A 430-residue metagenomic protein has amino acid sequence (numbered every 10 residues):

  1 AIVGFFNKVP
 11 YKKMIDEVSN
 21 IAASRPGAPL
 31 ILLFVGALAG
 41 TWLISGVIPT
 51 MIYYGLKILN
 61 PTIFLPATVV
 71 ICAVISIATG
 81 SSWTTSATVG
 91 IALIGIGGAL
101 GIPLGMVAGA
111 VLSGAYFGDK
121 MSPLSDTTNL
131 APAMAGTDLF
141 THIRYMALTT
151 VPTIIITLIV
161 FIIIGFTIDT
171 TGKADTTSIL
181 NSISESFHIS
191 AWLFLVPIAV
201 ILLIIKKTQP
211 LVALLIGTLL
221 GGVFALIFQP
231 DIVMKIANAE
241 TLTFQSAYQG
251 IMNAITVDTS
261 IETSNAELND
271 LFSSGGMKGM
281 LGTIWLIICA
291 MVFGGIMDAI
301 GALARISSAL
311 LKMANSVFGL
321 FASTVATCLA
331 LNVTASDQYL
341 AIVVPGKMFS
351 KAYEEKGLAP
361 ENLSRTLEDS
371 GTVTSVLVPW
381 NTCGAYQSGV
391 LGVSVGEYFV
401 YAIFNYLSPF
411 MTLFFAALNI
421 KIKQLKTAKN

Functional and structural regions predicted by a protein language model:
A1-F5, L32-G40, V69-S76, P152-G165 (+6 more regions): Hydrophobic core segments of alpha-helical transmembrane domains in multi-pass membrane transport and ion-translocation
A1-K12, L33-G46, I163-I168, I205-T208 (+2 more regions): Structural signal for alpha-helical transmembrane segments and their membrane-water exit/capping regions in multi-pass
N7-G98, T256-S350: Membrane-embedded alpha-helical segments and adjacent helix-loop junctions characteristic of multi-pass solute
N7-Y11, N20-S24, G101-G105, L130-I143 (+5 more regions): Juxtamembrane helix-boundary/capping and inter-helix hinge elements in multi-pass membrane proteins
I21-A28, H142-I154, G217-T218: Junctions where cytoplasmic loops transition into the N-terminal start of transmembrane alpha-helices in multi-pass
P49-I63, G101-V107, G165-I189, F228-L271: Inter-helical loop and helix-membrane interface segments of multi-pass membrane transporters/permeases
I58-P152, V325-D369, K429-N430: Hydrophobic transmembrane alpha-helices that form the pore/transport pathway of multi-pass ion and small-solute
A115, K120-S182, W192, E355 (+1 more regions): Juxtamembrane and boundary regions of transmembrane helices in multi-pass small-molecule transporters and channels
